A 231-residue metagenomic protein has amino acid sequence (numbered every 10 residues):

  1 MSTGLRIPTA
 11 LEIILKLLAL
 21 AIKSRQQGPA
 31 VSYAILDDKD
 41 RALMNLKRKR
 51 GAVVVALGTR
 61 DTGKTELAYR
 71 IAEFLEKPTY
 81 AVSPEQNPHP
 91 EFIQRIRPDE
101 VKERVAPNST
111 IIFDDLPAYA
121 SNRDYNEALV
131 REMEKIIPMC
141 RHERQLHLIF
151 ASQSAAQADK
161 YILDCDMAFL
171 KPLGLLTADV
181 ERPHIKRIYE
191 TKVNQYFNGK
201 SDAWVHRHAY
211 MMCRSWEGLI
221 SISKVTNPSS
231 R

Functional and structural regions predicted by a protein language model:
M1-E12: Short hydrophobic membrane-inserting alpha-helices and related fusion/pore-forming segments
P8, A21-Q26, S154-L219: Conserved ATP-driven motor cores of ASCE-family P-loop NTPases powering translocation/secretion/packaging/pilus
L11-L46: N-terminal pre-Walker A segment at the start of P-loop NTPase domains
V54-A72, E85-N87, I96-I188: Conserved P-loop NTPase motor cores
E73-V82: Post-Walker A helix-loop "phosphate-sensing" segment adjacent to the P-loop in P-loop NTPases
P88-P90, W216-S223: Short, surface-exposed beta-strand/loop "edge" segments at domain boundaries and coil↔beta transitions
I222-R231: C-terminal regions of RecA-like/P-loop NTPase motor modules
